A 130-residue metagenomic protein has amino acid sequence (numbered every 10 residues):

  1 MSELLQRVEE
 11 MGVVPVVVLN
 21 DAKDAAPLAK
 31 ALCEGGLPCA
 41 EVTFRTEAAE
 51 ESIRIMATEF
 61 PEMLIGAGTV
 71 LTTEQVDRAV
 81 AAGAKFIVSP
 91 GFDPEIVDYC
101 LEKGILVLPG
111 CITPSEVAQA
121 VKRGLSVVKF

Functional and structural regions predicted by a protein language model:
M1-A82, E102: Conserved N-terminal beta1-alpha1 strand-loop-helix module at the mouth
A48, L71-E74, V80-F130: Conserved anion-binding
